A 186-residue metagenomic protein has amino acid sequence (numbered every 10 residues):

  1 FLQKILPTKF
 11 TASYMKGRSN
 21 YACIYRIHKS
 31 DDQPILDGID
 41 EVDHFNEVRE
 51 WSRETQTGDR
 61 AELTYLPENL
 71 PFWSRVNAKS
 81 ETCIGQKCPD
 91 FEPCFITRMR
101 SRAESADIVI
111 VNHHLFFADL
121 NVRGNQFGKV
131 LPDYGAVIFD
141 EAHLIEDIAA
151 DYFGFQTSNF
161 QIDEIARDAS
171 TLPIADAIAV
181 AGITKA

Functional and structural regions predicted by a protein language model:
F1-V109, H114: A substrate-engagement module of RecA-like helicase motors
S80-T82, Q86-A186: Signature of the SF2 helicase/ATPase Hel1-core->accessory helical subdomain module
